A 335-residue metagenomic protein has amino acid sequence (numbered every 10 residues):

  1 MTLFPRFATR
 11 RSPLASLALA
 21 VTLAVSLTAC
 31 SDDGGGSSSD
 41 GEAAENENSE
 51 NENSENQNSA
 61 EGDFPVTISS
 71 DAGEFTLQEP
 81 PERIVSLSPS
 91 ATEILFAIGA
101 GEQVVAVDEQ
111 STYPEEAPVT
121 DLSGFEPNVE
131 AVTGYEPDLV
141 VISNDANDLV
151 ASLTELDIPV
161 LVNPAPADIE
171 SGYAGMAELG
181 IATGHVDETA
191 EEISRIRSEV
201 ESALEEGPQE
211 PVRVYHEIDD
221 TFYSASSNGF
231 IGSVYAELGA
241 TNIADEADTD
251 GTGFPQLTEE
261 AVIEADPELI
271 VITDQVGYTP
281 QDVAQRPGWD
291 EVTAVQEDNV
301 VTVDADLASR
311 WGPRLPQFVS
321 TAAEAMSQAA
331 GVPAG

Functional and structural regions predicted by a protein language model:
T2-S90, V186-Y215, E324-G335: Bacterial Sec-exported substrate-binding components of ABC uptake systems
S70-A72, T120-E130, D248-E259: Short helix-initiation/N-cap motifs at beta->coil->alpha
R83-Y135, L139-D145, I243: A short, structured surface patch at a secondary-structure boundary
S88-P89, N144-D145, A165, I218-D220 (+3 more regions): Short secondary-structure boundary segments
Q110-T112, N228-F254: Alpha-helical, coiled-coil/dimerization segments enriched in small aliphatic residues
N128-I142, I158, T258-I272: Proline-aspartate-enriched helix->loop->beta-strand connector
D148, N163-L179, P211-V234, Y278-T279: Extracytoplasmic ligand-binding site segments that recognize negatively charged/polar headgroups
D148, S171, G175-A177, A190 (+3 more regions): Structured C-terminal subdomain patch of bacterial secreted/periplasmic proteins
